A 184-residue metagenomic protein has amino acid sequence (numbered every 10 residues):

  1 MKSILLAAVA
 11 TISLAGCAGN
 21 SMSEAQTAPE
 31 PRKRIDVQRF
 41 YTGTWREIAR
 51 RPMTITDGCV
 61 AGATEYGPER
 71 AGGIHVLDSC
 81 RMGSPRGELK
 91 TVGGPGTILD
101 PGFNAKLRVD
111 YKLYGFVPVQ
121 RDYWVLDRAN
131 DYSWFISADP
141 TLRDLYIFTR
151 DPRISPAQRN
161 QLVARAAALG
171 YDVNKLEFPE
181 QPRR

Functional and structural regions predicted by a protein language model:
M1-I4: Positively charged n-region of N-terminal signal peptides that target proteins for export
A8-V9: Hydrophobic alpha-helical topogenic segments used for membrane insertion/localization
C17-R184: A beta-rich soluble binding module of mature secreted/lumenal proteins
